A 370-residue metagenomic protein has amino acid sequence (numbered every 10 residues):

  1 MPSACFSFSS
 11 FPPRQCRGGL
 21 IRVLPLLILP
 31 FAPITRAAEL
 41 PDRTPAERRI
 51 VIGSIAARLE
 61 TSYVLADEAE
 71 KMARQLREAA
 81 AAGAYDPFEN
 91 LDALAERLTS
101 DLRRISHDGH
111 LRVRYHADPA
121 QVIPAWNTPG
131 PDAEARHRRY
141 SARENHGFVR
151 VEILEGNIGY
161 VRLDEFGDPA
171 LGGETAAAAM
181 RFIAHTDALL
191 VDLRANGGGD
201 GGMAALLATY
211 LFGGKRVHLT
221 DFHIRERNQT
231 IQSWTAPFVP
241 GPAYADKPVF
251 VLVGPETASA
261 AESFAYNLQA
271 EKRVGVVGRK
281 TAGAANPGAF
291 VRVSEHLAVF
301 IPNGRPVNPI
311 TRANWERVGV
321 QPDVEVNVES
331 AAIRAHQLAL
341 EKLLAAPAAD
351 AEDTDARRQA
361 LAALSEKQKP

Functional and structural regions predicted by a protein language model:
M1-G18: N-terminal secretory signal peptides that target proteins for export/translocation
R22-A32: Bacterial N-terminal signal peptides
I34-A37: Sec/Tat signal peptide C-region and signal peptidase I cleavage site
I55, L102, V161, V191 (+3 more regions): Terminal peptide-recognition signature
A66-G156, D350-P370: Extended, small/polar residue-biased N-terminal targeting/export presequences and adjacent propeptide/linker tracts
A117-Q121, E165-P169, A195-G201, V217-H218 (+4 more regions): Solvent-exposed loop/turn segments at secondary-structure junctions within structured extracellular/periplasmic domains
N145-G173, I310-T311: STAS-typified acidic loop motif
G199-P248, N286-F290, G304-R305, P309: Gly/Ser/Thr-rich loop/hinge elements
